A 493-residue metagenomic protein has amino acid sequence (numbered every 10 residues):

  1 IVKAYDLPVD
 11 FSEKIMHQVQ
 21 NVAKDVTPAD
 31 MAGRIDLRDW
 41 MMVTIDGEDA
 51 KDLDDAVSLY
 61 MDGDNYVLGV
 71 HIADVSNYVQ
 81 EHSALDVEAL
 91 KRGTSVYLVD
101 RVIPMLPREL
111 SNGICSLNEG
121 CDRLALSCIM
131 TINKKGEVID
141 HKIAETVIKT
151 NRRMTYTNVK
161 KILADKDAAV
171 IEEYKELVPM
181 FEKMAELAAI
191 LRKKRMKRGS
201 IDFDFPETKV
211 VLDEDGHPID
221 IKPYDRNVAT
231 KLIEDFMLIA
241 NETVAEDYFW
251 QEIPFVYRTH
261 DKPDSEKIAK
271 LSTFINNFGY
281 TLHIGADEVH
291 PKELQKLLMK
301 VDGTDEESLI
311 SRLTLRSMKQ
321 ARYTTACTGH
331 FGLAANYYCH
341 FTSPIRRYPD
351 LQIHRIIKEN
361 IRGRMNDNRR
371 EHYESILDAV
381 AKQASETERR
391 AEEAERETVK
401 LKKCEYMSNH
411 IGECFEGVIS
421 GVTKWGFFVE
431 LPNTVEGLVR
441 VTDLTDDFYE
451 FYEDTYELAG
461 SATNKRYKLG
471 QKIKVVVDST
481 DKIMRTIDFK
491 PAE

Functional and structural regions predicted by a protein language model:
I1-V67, S76-D122, R153, K160-K161 (+4 more regions): Charge-lined substrate channels and their catalytic hotspots, especially those that engage the 3′ end of RNA
D39-M42, D54-A56, A125, C414-E416 (+2 more regions): Conserved beta-strand residues within beta-sheet cores
A50-D52, G63-N65, R123-A125, K135-I139 (+3 more regions): Coil-to-beta-strand transition motifs
L53-D55, Y78-E81, V87-A89, L106-P107 (+7 more regions): Short helix/loop capping segments that flank catalytic or ligand/cofactor-binding pockets
D55-L59, C128-I132, V210: Broad, structure-driven detector of short, well-ordered beta-strand segments within folded domains
M61-D62, Y66, H71, E81-S83 (+2 more regions): Catalytic palm subdomain of template-directed nucleic-acid polymerases, centered on the conserved carboxylate motif
V102-K161, K183, T328, G332-N336: Covalent nucleotidyltransferase
T131, I143, Y156-P432, L438-A459 (+3 more regions): Append "with occasional cross-activation on large, charged helical scaffolds in nucleic-acid assemblies
